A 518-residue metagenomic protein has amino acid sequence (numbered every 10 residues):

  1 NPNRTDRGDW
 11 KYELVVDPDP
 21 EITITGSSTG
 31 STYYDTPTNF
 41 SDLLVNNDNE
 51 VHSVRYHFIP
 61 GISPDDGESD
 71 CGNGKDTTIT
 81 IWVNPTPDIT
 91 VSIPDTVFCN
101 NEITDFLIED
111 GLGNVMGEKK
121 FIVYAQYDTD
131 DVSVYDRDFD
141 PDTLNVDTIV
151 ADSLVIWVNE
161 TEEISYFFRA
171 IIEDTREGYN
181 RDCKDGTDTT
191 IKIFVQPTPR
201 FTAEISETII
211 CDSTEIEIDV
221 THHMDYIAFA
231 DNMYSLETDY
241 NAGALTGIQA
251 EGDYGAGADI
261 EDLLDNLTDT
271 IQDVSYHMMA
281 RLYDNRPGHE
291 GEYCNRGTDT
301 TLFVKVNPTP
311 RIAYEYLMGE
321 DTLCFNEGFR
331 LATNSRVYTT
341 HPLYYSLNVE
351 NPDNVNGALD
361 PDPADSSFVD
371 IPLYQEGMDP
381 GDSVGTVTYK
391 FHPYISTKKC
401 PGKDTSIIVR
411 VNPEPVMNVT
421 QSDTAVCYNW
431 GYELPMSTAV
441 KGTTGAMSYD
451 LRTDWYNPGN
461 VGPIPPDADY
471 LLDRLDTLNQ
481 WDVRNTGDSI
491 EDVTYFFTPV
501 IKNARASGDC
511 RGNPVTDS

Functional and structural regions predicted by a protein language model:
N1-S518: Extracellular low-complexity Ser/Thr/Asn/Gly-rich intrinsically disordered segments
